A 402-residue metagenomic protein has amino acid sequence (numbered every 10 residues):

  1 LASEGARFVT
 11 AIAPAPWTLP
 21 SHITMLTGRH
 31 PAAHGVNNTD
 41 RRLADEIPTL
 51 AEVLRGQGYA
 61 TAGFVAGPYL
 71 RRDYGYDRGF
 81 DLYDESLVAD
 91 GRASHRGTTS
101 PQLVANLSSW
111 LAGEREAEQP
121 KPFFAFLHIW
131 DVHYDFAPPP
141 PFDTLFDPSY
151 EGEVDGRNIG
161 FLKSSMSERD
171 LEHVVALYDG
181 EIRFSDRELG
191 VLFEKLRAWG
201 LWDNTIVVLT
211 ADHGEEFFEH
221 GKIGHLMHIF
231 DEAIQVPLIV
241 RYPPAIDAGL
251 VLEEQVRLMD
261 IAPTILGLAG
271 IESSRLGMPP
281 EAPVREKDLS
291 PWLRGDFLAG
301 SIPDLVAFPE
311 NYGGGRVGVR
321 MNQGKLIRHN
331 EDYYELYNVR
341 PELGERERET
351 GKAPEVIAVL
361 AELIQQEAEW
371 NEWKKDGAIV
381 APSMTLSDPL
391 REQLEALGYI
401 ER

Functional and structural regions predicted by a protein language model:
L1-R402: Catalytic domains that recognize anionic headgroups
